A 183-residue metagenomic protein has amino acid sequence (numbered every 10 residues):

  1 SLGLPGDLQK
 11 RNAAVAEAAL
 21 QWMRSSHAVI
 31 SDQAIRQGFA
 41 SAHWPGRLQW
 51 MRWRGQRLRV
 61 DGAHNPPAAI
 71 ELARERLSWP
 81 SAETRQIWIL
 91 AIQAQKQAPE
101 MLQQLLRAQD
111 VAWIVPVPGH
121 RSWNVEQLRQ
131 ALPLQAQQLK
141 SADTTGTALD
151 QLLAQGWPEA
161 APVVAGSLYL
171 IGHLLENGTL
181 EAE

Functional and structural regions predicted by a protein language model:
S1-V111: Nucleotide phosphate-binding/pyrophosphate-handling subdomain across enzymes that bind or process nucleotide phosphates
M23-R24, R76, P80, L132 (+2 more regions): Active-site catalytic pocket residues across diverse enzymes, especially alpha/beta-hydrolases
R57-V60, P99-A161: C-terminal helical cap/extension that packs against the catalytic core of soluble nucleotide-cofactor enzymes
T84, T144-T147, T179: Residue-identity detector for threonine
S167: Active-site-proximal loop/hinge segments that shape catalytic or ion-binding/gating pockets
L170-G172: Short, active-site-adjacent cap segments at secondary-structure transitions
